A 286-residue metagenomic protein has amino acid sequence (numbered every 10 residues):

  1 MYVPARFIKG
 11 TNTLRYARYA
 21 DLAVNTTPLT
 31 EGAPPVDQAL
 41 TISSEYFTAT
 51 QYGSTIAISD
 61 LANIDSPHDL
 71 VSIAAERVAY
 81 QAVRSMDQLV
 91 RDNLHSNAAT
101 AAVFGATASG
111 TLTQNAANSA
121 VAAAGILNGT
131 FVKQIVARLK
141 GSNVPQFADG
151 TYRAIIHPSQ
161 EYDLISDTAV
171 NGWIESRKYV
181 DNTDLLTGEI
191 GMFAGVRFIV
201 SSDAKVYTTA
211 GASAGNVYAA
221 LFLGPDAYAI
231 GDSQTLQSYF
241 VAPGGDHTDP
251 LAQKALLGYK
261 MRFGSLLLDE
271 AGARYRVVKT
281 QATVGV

Functional and structural regions predicted by a protein language model:
M1-T48, R274, T283: N-terminal "assembly arms/tails" that initiate or stabilize quaternary assembly in self-assembling proteins
M1-V3, A137-K140, Y239-P243: Short alpha-helical segments and helix-capping/turn motifs at coil-helix boundaries
Y16, E76, Y80, A154 (+2 more regions): Hydrophobic alpha-helical segments involved in membrane association or supramolecular assembly
A20, D60, V78, I156-Q160 (+2 more regions): Short, flexible loop/turn elements at secondary-structure junctions
A39-S66: Short acidic, glycine/tyrosine-flanked loop/strand segments centered on an H-E-D-like triad
D65-S142, G285: Alpha-helical scaffold segments that mediate packing/assembly in large oligomeric complexes
A106, A137-H157, Y162: Extended amphipathic alpha-helical segments with heptad-repeat/coiled-coil character used for oligomerization, fusion
Q114-K133, E161-V286: Sequence/fold signature of self-assembling virion shell proteins
